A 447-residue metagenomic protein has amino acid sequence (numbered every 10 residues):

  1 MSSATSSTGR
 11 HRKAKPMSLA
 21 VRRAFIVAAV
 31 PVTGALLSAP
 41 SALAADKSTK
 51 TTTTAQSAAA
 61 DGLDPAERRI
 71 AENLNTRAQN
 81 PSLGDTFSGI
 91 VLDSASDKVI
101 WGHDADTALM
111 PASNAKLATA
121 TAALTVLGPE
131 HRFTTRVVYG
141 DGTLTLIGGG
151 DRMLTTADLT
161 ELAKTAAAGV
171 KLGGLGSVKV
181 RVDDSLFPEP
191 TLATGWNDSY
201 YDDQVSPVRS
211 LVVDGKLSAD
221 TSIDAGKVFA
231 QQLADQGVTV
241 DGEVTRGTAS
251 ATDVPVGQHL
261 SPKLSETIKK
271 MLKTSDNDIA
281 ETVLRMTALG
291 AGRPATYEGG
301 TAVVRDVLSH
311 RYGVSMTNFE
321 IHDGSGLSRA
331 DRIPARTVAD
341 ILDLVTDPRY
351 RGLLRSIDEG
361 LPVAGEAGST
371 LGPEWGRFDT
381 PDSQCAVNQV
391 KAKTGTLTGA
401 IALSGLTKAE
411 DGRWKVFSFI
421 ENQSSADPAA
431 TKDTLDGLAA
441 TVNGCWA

Functional and structural regions predicted by a protein language model:
M1-D46: Secretory targeting and sorting signals
A44-A108, A163-S177: Beta-lactamase-like hydrolase cores
L74, A78-S82, T121-H131, G148-G150 (+13 more regions): Sec/Tat-exported extracytoplasmic proteins
L83-T86, A105-L117, T125-R209: A glycine-rich, acidic short-motif signal
D97, M110-P129, L211, V228-L233 (+2 more regions): Active-site SXXK
I100-G102, L289-A447: Small-residue-rich helix-loop
D158-A166, R181-V238, P255-L260, D331-S383: A conserved catalytic-loop motif detector
K216-S356: A small/polar active-site loop signature that marks catalytic segments
